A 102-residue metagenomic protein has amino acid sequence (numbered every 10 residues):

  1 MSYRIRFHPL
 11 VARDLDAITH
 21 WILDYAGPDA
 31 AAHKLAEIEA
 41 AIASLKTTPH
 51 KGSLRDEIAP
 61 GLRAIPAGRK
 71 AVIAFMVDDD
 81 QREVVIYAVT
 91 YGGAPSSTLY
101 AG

Functional and structural regions predicted by a protein language model:
M1-L35: Arg/Lys-rich, positively charged N-terminal/basic patches that mediate binding to nucleic acids
R4, T19-H20, A32-A40, L45-E57 (+2 more regions): Alpha-helical transmembrane segments and membrane-interface helix-loop junctions in multi-pass membrane proteins
R13, A40, Q81: Short alpha-helical
I22-Y25, D29-H33, E39, A59-A64 (+1 more regions): Amphipathic, hydrophobic secondary-structure cores in small proteins
Y25-P28, L45-T48, G93: Residues at alpha-helix boundaries and the short loops/turns that link adjacent helices
H50-E83: Basic/aromatic recognition patch in beta-strand/loop cores that engages polyanionic ligands
A71-G102: Enriched for short, Lys/Arg-rich terminal
